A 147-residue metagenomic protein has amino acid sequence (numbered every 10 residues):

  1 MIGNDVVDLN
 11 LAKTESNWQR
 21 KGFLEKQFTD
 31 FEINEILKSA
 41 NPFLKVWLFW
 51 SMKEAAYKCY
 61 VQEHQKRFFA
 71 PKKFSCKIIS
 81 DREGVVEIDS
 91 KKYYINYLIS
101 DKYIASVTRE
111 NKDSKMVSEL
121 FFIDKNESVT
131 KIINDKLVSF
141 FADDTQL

Functional and structural regions predicted by a protein language model:
M1-L147: Core catalytic alpha/beta fold that binds nucleotide/phospho-ligands
